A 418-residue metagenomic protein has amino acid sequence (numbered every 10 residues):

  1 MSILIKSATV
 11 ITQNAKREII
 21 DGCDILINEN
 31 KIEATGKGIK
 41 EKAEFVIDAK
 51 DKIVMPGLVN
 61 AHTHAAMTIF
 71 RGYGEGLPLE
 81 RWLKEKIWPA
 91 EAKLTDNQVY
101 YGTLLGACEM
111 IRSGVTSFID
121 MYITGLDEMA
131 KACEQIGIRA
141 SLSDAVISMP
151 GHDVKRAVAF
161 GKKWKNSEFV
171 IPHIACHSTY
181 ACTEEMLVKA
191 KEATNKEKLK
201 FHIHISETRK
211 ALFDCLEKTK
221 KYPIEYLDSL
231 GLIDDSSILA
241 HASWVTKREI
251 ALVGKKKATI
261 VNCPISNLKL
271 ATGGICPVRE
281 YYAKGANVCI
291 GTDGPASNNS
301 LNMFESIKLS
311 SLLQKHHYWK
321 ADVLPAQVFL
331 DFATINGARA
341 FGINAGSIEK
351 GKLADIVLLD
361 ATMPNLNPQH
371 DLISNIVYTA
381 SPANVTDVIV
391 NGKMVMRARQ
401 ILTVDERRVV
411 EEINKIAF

Functional and structural regions predicted by a protein language model:
M1-C23, I27-N28, K37-G38, A333-F418: Active-site microenvironment of metallo-dependent hydrolases
I3-K6, K40-W82, L104, C108-R112: Replace "His-x-His-based motif
A8, I25, N30, D51 (+15 more regions): Divalent metal-coordination and catalytic microenvironments
K50-I53, L77-G125, C176-M186: Divalent metal-binding segments
I69-Y101, C108, I136-D144, K165 (+3 more regions): Active-site gating loops and adjacent loop-to-helix segments of metal-dependent hydrolytic enzymes
E128-S243, R248: Metal-coordinating catalytic core of metallo-dependent amide/deamination hydrolases
R209-K221, E249-G254, A271-Y281, N298-K315: Histidine/acidic-residue-rich catalytic or RNA/ligand-binding cores of hydrolases and nuclease-related proteins
S229-S236, V278-M363, T379-P382: His/Asp/Glu-enriched, well-ordered alpha-helical/loop segment that forms or immediately abuts the divalent-metal
